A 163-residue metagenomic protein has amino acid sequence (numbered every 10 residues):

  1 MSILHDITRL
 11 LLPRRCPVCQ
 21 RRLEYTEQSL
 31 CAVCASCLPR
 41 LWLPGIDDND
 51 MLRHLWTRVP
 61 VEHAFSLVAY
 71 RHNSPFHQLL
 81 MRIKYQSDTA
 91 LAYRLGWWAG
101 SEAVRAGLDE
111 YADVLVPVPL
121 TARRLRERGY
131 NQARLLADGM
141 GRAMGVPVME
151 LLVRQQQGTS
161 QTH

Functional and structural regions predicted by a protein language model:
M1-H163: Glycine-rich phosphate/pyrophosphate-handling loop used in enzymes and phosphotransfer proteins
